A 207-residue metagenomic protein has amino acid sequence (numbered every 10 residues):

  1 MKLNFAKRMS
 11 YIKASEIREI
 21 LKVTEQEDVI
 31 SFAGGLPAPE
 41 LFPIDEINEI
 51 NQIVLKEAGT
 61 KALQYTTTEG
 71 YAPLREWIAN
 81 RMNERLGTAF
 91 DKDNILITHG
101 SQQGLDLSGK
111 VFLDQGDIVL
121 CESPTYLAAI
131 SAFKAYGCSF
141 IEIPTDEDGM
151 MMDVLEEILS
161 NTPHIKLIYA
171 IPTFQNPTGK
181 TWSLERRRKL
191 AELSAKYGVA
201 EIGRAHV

Functional and structural regions predicted by a protein language model:
K2-T67, N80: N-terminal "arm"/small-domain region of PLP-dependent enzymes with the aminotransferase-like
K56, K61-G198: Conserved core of the PLP fold type I
E201-I202: Residue-level marker for buried hydrophobic side chains located in beta-strands that build the well-ordered beta-sheet
A205-V207: Conserved small/polar residues in nucleotide/adenosyl-binding loops
